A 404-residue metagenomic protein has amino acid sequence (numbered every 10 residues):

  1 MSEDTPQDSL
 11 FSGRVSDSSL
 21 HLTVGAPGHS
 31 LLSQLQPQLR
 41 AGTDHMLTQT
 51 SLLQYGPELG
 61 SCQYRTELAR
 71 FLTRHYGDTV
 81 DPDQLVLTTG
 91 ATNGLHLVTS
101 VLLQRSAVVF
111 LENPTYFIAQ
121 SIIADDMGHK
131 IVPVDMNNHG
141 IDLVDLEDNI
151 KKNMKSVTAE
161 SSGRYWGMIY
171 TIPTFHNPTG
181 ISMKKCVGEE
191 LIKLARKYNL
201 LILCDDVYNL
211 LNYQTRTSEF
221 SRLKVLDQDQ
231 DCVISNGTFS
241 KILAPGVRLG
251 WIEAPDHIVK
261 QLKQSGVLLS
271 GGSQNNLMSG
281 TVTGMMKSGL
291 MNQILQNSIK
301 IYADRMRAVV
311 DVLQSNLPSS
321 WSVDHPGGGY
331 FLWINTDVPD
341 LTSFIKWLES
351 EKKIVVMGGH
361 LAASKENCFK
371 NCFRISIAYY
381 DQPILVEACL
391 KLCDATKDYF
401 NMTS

Functional and structural regions predicted by a protein language model:
M1-G60, R70, L200, E351-I354: N-terminal "arm"/small-domain region of PLP-dependent enzymes with the aminotransferase-like
H21, T283, I299-V310, Q314 (+1 more regions): Conserved glycine-rich beta-strand-loop-beta hairpin in the small C-terminal domain of fold type I
G28-Q34, N177-T179, L210-N212, L243-P245 (+2 more regions): Short catalytic/ligand-binding loop motif for oxyanion handling, primarily in non-cytosolic enzymes, centered on
P37, Q228-K300, R307, N401: Conserved core segment of the aminotransferase class I/II
L39-N199, L203, N209-D229, Y302 (+4 more regions): Conserved core of the PLP fold type I
E253, W333-N335, S376-A378: Short hydrophobic/aromatic beta-strand micro-patches that form the beta-sheet surface supporting nucleotide- or nucleic
S350-E351, S364-S404: PLP-dependent enzyme catalytic core of the Aspartate aminotransferase-like
